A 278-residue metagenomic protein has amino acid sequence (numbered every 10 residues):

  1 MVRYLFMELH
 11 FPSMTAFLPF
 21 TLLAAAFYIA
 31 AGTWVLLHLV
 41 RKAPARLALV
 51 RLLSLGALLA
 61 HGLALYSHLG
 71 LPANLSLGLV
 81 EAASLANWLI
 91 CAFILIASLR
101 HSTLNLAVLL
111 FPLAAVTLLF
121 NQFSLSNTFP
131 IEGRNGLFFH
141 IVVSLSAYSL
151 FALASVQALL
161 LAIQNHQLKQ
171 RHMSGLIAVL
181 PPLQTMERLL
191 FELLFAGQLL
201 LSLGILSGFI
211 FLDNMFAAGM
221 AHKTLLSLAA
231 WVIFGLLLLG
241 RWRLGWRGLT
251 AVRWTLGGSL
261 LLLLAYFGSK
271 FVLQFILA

Functional and structural regions predicted by a protein language model:
L5-I29, A147-F151, I276-L277: Hydrophobic transmembrane alpha-helical segments in integral membrane proteins
F17-F27, N74-N87, G219-A230: Structural signature of hydrophobic alpha-helical transmembrane segments
R46-S54, V80-E81, L104-A115, T250-G257: Cytoplasmic-side transmembrane-helix entry/capping segments in multi-pass membrane proteins
L53-L69, L119-Q122: A generic, lipid-embedded transmembrane alpha helix
I96-S146: Hydrophobic alpha-helical segments and helix pairs
Q164-M186: Membrane-interface interhelical connector segments
G240-L261: Interfacial loop-to-transmembrane junctions
L264-A278: Juxtamembrane boundary at the C-terminal end of a transmembrane helix
